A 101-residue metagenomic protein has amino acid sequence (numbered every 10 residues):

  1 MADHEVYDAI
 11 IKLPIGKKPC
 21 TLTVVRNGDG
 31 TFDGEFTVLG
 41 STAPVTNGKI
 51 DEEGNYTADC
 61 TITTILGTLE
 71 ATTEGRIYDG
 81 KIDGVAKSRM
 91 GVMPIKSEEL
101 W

Functional and structural regions predicted by a protein language model:
M1-D79, D83-W101: Central antiparallel beta-sheet cores of small beta-barrel/beta-sandwich binding domains
